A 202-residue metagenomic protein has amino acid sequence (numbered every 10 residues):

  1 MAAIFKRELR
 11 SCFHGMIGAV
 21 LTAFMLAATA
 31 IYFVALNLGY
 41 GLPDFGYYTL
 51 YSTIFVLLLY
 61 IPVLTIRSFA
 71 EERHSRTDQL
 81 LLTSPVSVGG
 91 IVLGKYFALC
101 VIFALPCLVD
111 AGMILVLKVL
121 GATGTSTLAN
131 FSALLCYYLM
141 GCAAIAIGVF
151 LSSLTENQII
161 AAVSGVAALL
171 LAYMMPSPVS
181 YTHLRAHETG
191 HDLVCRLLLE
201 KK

Functional and structural regions predicted by a protein language model:
M1-E71: Hydrophobic alpha-helical transmembrane segments
G18-A19, I91, A161-A162, L193: Alpha-helical transmembrane segments and their helix-entry boundary regions
M25, A161-A172: Central hydrophobic cores of alpha-helical transmembrane segments in multi-pass integral membrane proteins
T29-V34, G41-S52, V56, A98-I160 (+1 more regions): Secretory targeting signals
S68-A98: Helix-loop-helix units of permease transmembrane domains in multi-pass membrane transporters, especially ABC
A168-R185: Juxtamembrane non-transmembrane "cap" segments at the membrane-aqueous interface of multi-pass membrane proteins
T182-T189, K201-K202: Conserved small/polar residues in nucleotide/adenosyl-binding loops
V194-K201: Hydrophobic alpha-helical segments, chiefly the membrane-spanning helices and signal/signal-anchor peptides
